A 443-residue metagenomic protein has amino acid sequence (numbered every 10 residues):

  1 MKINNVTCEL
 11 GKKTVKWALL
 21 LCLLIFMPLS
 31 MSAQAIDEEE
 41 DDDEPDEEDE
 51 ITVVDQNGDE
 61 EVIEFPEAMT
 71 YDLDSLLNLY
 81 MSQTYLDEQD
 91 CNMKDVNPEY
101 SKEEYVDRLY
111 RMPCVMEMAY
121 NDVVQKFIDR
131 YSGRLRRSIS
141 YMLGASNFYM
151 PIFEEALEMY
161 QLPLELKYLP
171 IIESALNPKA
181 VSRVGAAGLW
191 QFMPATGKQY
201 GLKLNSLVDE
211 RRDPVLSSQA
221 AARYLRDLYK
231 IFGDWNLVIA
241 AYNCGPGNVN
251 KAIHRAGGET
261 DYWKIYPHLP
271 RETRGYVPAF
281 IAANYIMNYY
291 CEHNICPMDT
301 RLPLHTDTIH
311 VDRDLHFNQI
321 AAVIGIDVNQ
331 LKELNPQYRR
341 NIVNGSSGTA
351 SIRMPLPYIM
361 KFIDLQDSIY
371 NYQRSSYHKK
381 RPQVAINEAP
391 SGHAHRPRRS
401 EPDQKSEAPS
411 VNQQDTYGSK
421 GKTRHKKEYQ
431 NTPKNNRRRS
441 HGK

Functional and structural regions predicted by a protein language model:
M1-K13: N-terminal secretory signal peptides that target proteins for export/translocation
A18-P28: Bacterial N-terminal signal peptides
S32-Y160: An acidic, Gly/Ser/Thr/Pro-rich helix-cap/linker signature
L162-A180, V238-G245, N284, K332-N335: Short, functionally critical alpha-helical segments immediately adjacent to catalytic or ligand/cofactor-binding
A175-R183, K198-Y200, L228-I231, P246-T260 (+1 more regions): Secretory-pathway/luminal and periplasmic proteins that interact with or process carbohydrate-rich
V184-S206, S218-A220, L225, V249-A252 (+1 more regions): Substrate-binding/active-site groove segments that recognize and process beta-1,4-linked N-acetyl-hexosamine
L269, N335-N371: Extracellular LysM carbohydrate-binding repeats and other cell-envelope/extracellular binding modules
M298-G325, N387-G392, R396-K434, R438-G442: Primarily a LysM-type cell-wall glycan-binding module
